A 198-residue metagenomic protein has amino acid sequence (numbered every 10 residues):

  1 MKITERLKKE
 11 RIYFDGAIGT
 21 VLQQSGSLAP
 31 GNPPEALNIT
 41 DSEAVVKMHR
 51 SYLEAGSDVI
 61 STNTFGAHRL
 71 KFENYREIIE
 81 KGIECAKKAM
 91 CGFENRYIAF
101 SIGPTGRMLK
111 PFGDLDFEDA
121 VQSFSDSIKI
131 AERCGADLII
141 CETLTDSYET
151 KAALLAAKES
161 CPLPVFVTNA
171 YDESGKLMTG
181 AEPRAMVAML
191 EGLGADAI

Functional and structural regions predicted by a protein language model:
M1-A197: Domain-level signal for soluble alpha/beta catalytic cores
